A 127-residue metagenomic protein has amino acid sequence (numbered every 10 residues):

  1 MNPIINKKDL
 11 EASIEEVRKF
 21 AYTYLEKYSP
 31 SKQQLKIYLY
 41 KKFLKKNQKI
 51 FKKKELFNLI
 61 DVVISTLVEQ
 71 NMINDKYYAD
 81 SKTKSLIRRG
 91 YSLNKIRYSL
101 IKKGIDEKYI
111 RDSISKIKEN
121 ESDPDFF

Functional and structural regions predicted by a protein language model:
M1-F127: An alpha-helical, amphipathic repeat domain used for nucleic-acid recognition, typified by the mTERF helical solenoid
